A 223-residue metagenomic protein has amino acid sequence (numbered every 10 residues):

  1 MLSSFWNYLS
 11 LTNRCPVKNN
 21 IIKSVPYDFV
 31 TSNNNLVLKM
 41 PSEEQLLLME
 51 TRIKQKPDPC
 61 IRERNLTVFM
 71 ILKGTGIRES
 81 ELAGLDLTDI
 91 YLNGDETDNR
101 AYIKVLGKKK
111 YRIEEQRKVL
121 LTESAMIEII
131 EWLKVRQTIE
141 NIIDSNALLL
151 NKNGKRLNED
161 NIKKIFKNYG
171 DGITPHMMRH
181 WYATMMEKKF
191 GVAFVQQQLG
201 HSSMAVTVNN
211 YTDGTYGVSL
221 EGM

Functional and structural regions predicted by a protein language model:
M1-R14, V25, L121, F166: Non-catalytic DNA-binding core/recognition domains of DNA-processing enzymes
L2, V68-F69, G76, S80-L85 (+1 more regions): Alpha-helix N-cap/helix-start motif at helix boundaries, enriched for small hydrophobics
C15-L48: Flexible interdomain linker/hinge and immediately adjacent N-terminus of the catalytic tyrosine-recombinase domain
L47-E79: Basic, Lys/Arg- and aromatic-enriched nucleic-acid-binding interface segment
M70, G74, N168, R179-S202 (+1 more regions): C-terminal catalytic core of tyrosine-transesterase DNA break-rejoin enzymes
G84-E128: Conserved tyrosine-mediated DNA breakage-rejoining catalytic core shared by Y-recombinases
T122-G172: Active-site/catalytic core of tyrosine-dependent DNA strand-transfer enzymes
Q197, N209-M223: DNA/chromatin major-groove-contacting recognition/catalytic segments
